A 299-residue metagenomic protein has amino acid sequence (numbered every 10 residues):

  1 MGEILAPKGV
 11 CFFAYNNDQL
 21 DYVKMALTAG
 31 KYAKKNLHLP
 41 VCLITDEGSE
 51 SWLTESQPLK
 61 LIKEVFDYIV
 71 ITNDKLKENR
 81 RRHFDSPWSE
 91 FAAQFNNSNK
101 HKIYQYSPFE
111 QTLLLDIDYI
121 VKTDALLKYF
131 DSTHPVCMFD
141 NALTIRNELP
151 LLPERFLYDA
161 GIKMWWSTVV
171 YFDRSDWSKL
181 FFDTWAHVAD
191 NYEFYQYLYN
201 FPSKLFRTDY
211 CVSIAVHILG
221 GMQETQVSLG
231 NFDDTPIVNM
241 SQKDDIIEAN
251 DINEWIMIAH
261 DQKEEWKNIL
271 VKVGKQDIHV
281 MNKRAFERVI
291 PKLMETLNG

Functional and structural regions predicted by a protein language model:
M1-A14, Y22-T28, L43, S51 (+4 more regions): A glycosyltransferase accessory/donor-loop signature
Y32-L39: Short, acidic, metal-binding catalytic loop of nucleotide-sugar glycosyltransferases
L37, E64-V65, P108, S132: Short, structured coil segments at secondary-structure junctions
L39-V41, Q111: Residues at the starts of beta-strands that form the adenosine-phosphate
T45-E50, K75, A142-L143: Short beta-alpha junction loops
E50-S107: Active-site-proximal specificity loops/subdomain of glycosyltransferases
N96-N147: GT-A fold catalytic core of metal-dependent nucleotide-sugar glycosyltransferases, centered on the diacidic
L127-S167, F172-R174: Glycine- and acidic-residue-rich phosphate-binding/metal-coordinating active-site segment common to enzymes that handle
